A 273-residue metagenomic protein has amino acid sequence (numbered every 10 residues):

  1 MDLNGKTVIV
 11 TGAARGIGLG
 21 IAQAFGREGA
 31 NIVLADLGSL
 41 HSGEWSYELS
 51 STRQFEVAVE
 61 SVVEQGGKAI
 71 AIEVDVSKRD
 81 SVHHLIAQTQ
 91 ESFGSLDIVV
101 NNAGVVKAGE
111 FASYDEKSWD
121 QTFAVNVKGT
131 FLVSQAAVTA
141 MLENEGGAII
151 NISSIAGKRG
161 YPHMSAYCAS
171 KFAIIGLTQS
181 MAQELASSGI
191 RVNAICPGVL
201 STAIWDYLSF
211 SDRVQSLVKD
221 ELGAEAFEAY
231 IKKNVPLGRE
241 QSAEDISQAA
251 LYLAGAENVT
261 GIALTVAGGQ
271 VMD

Functional and structural regions predicted by a protein language model:
M1-F93, K107, K117, F210: Short-chain dehydrogenase/reductase
D2, F93, F131, R239-V266 (+1 more regions): C-terminal substrate-recognition "lid" of short-chain dehydrogenase/reductases
E110-F111, S118-F123, I231: Substrate-binding pocket helix/loop in short-chain dehydrogenase/reductase
S134, S170, T178: Active-site helix of classical SDR
T139, Q183-S187: Alpha-helical segment proximal to the catalytic Tyr-Lys
S154: Residue(s) in the substrate-gating loop at a strand-loop-helix junction that position the organic substrate next
A186, R191, V259-G261: Short, small/polar-rich loop/turn modules that mediate ligand/substrate recognition or access, typified
